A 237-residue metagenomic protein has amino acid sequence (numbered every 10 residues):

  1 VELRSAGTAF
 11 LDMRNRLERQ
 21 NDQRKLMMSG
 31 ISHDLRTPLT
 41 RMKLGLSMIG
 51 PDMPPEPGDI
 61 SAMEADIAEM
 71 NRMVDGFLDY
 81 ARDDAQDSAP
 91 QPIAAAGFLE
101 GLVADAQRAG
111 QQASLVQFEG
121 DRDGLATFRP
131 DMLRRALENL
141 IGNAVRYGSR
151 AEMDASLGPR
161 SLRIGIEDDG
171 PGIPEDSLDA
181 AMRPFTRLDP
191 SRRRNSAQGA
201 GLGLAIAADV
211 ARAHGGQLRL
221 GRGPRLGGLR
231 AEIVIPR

Functional and structural regions predicted by a protein language model:
N15-I67, N71: Membrane-proximal coiled-coil signaling linkers
D84-A89, L125-F128: Conserved micro-motifs of the catalytic ATP-binding
R150-R160: Short beta-strand/loop element within the Bergerat-fold HATPase_c
D168: Acidic ATP/Mg2+-coordinating residue in the GHKL
I173-R187: Short conserved segment of the HATPase_c
A181, G203, A207: Short alpha-helical Gxxx[C/S/T] motif in the catalytic ATP-binding
